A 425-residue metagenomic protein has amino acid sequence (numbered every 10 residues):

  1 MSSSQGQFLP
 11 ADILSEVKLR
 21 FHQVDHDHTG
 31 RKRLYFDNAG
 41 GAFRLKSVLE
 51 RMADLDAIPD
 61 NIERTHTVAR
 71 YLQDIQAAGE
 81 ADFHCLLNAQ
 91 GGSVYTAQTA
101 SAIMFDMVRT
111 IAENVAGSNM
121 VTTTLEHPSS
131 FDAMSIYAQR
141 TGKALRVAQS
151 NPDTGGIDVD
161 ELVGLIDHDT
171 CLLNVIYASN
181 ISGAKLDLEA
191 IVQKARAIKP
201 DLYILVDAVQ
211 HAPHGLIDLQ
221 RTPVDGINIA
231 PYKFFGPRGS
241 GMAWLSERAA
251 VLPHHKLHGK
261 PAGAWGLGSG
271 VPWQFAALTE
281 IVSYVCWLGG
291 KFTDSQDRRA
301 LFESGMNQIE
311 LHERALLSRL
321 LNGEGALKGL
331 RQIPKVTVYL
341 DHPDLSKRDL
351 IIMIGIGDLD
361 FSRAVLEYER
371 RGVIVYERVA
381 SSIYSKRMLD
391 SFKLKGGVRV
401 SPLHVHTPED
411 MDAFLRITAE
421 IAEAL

Functional and structural regions predicted by a protein language model:
M1-L425: Pyridoxal 5′-phosphate
